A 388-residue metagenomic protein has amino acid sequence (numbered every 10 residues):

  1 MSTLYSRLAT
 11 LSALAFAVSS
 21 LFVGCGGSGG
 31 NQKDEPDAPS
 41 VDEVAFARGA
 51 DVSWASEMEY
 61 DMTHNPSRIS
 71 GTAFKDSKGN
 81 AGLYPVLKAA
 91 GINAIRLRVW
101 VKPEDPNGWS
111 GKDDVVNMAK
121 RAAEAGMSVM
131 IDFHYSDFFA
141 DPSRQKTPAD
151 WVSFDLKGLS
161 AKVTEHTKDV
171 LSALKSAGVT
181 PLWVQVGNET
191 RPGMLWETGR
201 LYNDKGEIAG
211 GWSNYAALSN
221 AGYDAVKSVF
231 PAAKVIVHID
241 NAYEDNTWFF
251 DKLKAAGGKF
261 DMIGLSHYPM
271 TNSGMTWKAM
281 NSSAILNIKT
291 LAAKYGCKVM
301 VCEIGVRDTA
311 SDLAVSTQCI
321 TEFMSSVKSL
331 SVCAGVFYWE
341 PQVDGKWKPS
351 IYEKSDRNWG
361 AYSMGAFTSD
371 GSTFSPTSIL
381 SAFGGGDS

Functional and structural regions predicted by a protein language model:
M1-S12: Bacterial N-terminal signal peptides that target proteins for export
S2, F16-D42: Bacterial Sec-dependent N-terminal signal peptides
S40-L83: Boundary/entry segment of secreted carbohydrate-active catalytic domains
R48-V52, I95-L97, V129-F133, L182-V186 (+4 more regions): Hydrophobic faces of well-ordered beta-strands that scaffold small-molecule active sites in alpha/beta enzyme cores
M58-E59, S70-K78, V101-D113, R191-M194 (+4 more regions): Acidic-and-aromatic substrate-binding clefts and catalytic sites of carbohydrate-active enzymes
L83-Y84, A232-K234, A242-V315, S325-K328 (+1 more regions): Glycoside hydrolase catalytic-domain groove-lining segments
Y84-G211, Y215-K234, D240: Substrate-binding cleft and catalytic face of glycoside hydrolase catalytic domains, especially the flexible beta-alpha
A310-S326, L330-S388: Aromatic-rich peripheral "rim/lid" segments of glycoside hydrolase catalytic domains that contact and position glycan
